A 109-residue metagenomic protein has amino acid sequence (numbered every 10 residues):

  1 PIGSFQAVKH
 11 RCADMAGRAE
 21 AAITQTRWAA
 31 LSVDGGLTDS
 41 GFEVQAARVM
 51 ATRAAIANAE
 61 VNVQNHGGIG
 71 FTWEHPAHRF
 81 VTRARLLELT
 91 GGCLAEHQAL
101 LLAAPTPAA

Functional and structural regions predicted by a protein language model:
P1-A109: Alpha-helical interface subdomain recognition
